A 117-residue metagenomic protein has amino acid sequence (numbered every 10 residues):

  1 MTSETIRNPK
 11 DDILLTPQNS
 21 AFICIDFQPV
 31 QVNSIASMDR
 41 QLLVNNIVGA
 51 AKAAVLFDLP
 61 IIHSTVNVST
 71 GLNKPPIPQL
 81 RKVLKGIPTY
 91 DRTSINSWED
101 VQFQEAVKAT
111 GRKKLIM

Functional and structural regions predicted by a protein language model:
M1-T89, T93-S94: Active-site acidic carboxylates
R92-M117: Internal catalytic-core helix/loop-beta-alpha segment that presents or stabilizes conserved functional determinants
